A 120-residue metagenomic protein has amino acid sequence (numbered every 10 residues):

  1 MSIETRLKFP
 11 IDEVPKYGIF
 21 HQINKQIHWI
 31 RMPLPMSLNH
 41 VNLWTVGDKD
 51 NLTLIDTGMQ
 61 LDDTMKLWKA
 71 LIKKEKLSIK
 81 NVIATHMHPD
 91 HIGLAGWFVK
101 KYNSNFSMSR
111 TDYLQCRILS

Functional and structural regions predicted by a protein language model:
E4-Y17, Q22-K25, Y113-S120: Metallo-beta-lactamase
K8, G58, A84-T85: A generic secondary-structure micro-motif detector that highlights 1-2 residue hydrophobic/ambivalent hotspots embedded
D12, P35, L61, M87-H88: Charged, low-complexity surface patches
V14, V41, V46, I79-V82 (+1 more regions): Extended aliphatic helical segments
Y17-E75: Conserved beta-strand hairpin/beta-sheet module of binuclear metal-dependent hydrolase folds, prominently
D63, K69-S120: Active-site HxH/HxHxD metal-binding segment of metal-dependent hydrolases
